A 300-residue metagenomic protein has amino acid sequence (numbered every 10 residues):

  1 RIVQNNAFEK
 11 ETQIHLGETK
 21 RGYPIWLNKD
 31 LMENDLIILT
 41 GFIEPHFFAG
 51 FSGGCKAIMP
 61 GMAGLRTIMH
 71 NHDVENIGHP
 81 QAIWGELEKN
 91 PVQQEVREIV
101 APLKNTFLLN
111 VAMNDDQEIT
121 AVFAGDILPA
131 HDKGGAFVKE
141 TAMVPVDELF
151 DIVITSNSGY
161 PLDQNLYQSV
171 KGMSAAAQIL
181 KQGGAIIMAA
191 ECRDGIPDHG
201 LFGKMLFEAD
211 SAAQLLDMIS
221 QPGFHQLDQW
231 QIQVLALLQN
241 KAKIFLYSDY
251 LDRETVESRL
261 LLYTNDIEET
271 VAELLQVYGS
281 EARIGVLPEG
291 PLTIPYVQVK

Functional and structural regions predicted by a protein language model:
R1-F51: An acidic, phosphate/nucleotide-engaging active-site surface
I25-N34, H46-F47, V96-V100, T141-P145 (+3 more regions): A generic local secondary-structure boundary/capping motif
I38-T40, D151-S156, I187, G285-V286: Structural motif
L39-T40, H46-A49, T67-H70, E118 (+4 more regions): Short helix/loop capping segments that flank catalytic or ligand/cofactor-binding pockets
F42-E44, S52-L109: Mobile "lid/hinge" segments at catalytic clefts and subdomain interfaces of large enzymes
A82-Y160: Membrane-embedded hairpin module used as a gating/binding unit in multi-pass transport and secretion proteins
S158-Q168: Short, glycine-rich nucleotide/cofactor-binding loops
S169-K300: C-terminal non-catalytic interaction/assembly regions of soluble proteins
